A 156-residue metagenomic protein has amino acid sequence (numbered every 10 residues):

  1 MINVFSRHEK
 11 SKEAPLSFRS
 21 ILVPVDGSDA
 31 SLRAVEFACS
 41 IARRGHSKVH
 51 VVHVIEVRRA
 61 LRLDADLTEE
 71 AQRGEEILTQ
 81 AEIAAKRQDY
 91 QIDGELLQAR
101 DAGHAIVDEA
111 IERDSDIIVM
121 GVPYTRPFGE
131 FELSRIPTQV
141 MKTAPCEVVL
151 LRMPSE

Functional and structural regions predicted by a protein language model:
M1-L16, K86-I118, E156: Structural beta-alpha unit
K12-T68, A84-K86, Y90-D93, T143: Small/aliphatic-rich secondary-structure junction motif
C39, V107, T138: Active-site phosphate/pyrophosphate- and oxyanion-stabilizing loops and adjacent acidic/basic residues in soluble
V54-E56, A99, M153: Active-site loop/turn elements of alpha/beta-hydrolase fold enzymes, especially the short glycine-/histidine-rich
R58-R59, A102-H104, P127: Generic structural signal for helix capping and beta-alpha/helix-loop junctions
A65-R73, E132: Alpha-helix N-cap and loop-to-helix initiation/capping positions
M120-T143, S155-E156: Glycine-rich, Arg-bearing micro-motifs that act as flexible, cationic patches
